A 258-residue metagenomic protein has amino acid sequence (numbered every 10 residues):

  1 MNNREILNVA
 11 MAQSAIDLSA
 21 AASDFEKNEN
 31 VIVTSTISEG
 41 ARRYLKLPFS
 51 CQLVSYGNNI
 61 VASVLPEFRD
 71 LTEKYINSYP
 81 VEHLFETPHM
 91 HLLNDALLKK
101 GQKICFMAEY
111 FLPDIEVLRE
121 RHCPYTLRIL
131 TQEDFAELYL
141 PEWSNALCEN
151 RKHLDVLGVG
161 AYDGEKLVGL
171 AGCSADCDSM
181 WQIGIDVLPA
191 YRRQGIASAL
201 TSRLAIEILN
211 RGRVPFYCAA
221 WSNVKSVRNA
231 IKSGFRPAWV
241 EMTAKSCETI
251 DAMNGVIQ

Functional and structural regions predicted by a protein language model:
N2-N3, L7-I16, A20, G158-G160 (+3 more regions): Long, contiguous binding/interaction regions
N3-F135: Acyl-donor-binding surface of acyltransferase catalytic domains
I60-S63, I208-A220: Conserved GNAT acetyl-CoA-binding A-motif
I104-P113, R236-M253: Conserved catalytic-core motifs of GNAT/GCN5-like acyltransferases
P124-V159: Internal catalytic-core helix/loop-beta-alpha segment that presents or stabilizes conserved functional determinants
N150-M180, I185-L188: A conserved beta-strand-loop-helix scaffold within acyl/acetyltransferase catalytic domains
I183, R193-E207, R228, K232: Conserved acetyl-CoA-binding loop-helix of GNAT-fold acetyltransferases
Y217-I231, R236, T243-E248: Conserved beta-strand-loop-alpha-helix junction that forms the acyl-donor binding cleft
